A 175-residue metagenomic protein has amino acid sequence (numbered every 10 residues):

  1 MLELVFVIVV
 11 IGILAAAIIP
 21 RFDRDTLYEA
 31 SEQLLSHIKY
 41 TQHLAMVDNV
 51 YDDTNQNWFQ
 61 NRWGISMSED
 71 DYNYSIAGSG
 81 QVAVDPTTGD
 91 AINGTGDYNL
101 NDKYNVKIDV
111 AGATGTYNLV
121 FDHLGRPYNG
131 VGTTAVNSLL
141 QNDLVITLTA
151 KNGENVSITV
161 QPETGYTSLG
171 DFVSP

Functional and structural regions predicted by a protein language model:
M1-F22: N-terminal single-pass transmembrane signal-anchor helix
F22, T26-S31, T167-P175: Polybasic/polar functional segments that serve as interface/processing modules
T26-N57: Membrane-proximal N-terminal amphipathic helix
L44, D48-Y51, F59, T114-V136: Charged, amphipathic alpha-helical segments
Q56-L124: Type IV pilin-like appendage domain
R126-Y128, N152-P175: Low-complexity, S/T/G/P-rich flexible repeat/linker segments used as non-globular hinges and stalks within
S138-A150: Short conserved beta-strand and strand-loop elements enriched in small hydrophobics with frequent Asp/Gly
